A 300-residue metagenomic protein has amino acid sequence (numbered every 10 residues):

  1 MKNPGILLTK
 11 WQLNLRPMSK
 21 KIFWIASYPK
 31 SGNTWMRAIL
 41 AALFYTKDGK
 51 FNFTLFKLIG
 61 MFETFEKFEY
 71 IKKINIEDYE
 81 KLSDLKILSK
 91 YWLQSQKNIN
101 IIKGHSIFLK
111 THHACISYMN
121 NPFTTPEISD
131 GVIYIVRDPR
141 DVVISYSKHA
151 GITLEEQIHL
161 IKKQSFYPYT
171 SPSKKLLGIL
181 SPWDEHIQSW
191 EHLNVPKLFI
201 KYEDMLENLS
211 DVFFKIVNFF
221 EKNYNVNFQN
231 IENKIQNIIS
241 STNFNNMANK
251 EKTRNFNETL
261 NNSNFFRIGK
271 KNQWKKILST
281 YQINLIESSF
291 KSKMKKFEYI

Functional and structural regions predicted by a protein language model:
M1-I200, F265-I300: PAPS-dependent sulfotransferase catalytic domain
G32-T46, F199-V226, I238: PAPS/PAP-binding and catalytic site of the sulfotransferase fold
T54-L55, N227-Q236: Short, glycine/acidic-rich hinge or "gate" loops at secondary-structure transitions that mediate conformational
A114, D138, E203-M205, S241-F244: Short, solvent-exposed coil/turn elements at secondary-structure transition points
C115-I116, E207-V212, N245, L285: A broad, structure-centric signal for solvent-exposed, well-ordered loop/edge residues that line or flank functional
N233-S288: PAPS-dependent sulfotransferase catalytic core
